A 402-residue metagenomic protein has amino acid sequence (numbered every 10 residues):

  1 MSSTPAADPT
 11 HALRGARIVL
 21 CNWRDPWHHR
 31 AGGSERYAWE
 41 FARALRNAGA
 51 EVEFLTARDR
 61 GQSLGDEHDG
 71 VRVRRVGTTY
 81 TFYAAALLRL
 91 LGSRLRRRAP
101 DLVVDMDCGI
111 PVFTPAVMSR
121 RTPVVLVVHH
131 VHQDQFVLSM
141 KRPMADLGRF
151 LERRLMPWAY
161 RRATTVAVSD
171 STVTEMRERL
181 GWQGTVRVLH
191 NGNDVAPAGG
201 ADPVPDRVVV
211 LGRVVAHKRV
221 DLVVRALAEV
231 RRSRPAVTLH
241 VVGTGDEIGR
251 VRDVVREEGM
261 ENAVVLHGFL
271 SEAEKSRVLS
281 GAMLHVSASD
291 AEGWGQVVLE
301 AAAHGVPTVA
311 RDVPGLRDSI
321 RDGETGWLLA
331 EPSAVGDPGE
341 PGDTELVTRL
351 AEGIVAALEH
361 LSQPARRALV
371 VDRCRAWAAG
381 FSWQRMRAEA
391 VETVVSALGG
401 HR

Functional and structural regions predicted by a protein language model:
L102-D134: An aromatic- and histidine-rich active-site surface loop
M144-T165: Membrane-proximal helix-turn-helix segments that form the acceptor-binding/catalytic region of lipid-linked
V166, G199-L227, H240: Conserved donor-binding/catalytic core segment of Leloir-type glycosyltransferases
S171, G192: Carbohydrate-associated surface elements
R252-L270: Nucleotide-activated donor-binding/catalytic signature segment of Leloir-type glycosyltransferases, i.e., the conserved
D290: Aromatic "clamp/platform" in nucleotide-sugar-dependent glycosyltransferases that forms part of the donor/acceptor
V298, P307-A310, I320: Short hydrophobic beta-strand element within catalytic cores of glycosyltransferases and related nucleotide-activated
R366-G380: A short, well-ordered alpha-helix in the C-terminal region of glycosyltransferases
